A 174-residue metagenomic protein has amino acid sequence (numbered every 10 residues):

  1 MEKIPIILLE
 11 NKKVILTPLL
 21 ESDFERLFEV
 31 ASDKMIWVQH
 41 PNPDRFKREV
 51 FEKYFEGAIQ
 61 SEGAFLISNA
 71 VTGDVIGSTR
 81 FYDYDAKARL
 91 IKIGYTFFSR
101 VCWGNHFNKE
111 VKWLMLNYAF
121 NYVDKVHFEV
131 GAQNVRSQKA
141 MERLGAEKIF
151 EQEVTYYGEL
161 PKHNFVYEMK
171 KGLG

Functional and structural regions predicted by a protein language model:
M1-K53, G172-G174: A short, well-structured alpha-helix characteristic of acyl/acetyltransferase catalytic modules
F55-L66: A short helix-loop-beta-strand connector motif used in the catalytic cores of GNAT acetyltransferases and, in some
L66, D74-D83, K92: Conserved beta-strand in the GNAT
S68, G94-G104: A short, internal acetyl-CoA/4′-phosphopantetheine-binding micro-motif in the GNAT/acyltransferase core
G104-Y118, K139, R143: Conserved acetyl-CoA-binding loop-helix of GNAT-fold acetyltransferases
N121-V130: Conserved GNAT acetyl-CoA-binding A-motif
E129, E147-H163: Conserved catalytic-core motifs of GNAT/GCN5-like acyltransferases
N134-F150: Conserved active-site alpha-helix within GNAT-family acetyltransferase domains
